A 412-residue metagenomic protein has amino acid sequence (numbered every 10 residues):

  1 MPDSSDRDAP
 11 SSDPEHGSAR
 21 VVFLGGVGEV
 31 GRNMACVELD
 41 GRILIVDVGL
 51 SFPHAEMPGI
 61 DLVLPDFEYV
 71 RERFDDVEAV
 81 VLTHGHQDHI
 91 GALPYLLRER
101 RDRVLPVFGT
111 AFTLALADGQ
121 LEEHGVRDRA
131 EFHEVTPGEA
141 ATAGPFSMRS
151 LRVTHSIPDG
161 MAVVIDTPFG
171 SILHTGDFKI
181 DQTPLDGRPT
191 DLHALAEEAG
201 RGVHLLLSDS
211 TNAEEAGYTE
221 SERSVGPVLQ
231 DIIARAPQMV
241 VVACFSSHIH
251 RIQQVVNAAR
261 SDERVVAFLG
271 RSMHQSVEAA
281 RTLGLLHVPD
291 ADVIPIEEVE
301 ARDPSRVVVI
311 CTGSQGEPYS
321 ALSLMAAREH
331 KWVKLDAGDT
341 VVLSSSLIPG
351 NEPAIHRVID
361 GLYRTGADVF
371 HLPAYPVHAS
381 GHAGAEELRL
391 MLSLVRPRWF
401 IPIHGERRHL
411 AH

Functional and structural regions predicted by a protein language model:
P2-V81, H86-A301, S320-K334, P353-R357: His/Asp/Glu-rich metal-coordinating catalytic cores of metallo-dependent phosphodiesterases/hydrolases acting on
G25, V48, C244, G270-R271 (+4 more regions): Active-site proximal loops enriched in glycine and acidic residues that flank catalytic Cys/His/Asp and coordinate
E78, H204, V307, D339 (+1 more regions): Conserved acidic residues
V203, Q238, L388-G405: Proline-aspartate-enriched helix->loop->beta-strand connector
E214-A216, E317, I348-N351, P376-H382: Short, small-residue-enriched loops and turns at beta-alpha junctions that line or gate enzyme active sites
P304-G313, E317-Y319, A327-E352: Non-catalytic terminal/interface segments that mediate subunit docking, oligomerization, and allosteric communication
R328-A337, L347-R364, L388, P397-P402: Long hydrophobic segments that form regular secondary structure
L362-L390: Generic long, charged, amphipathic alpha-helical segments
